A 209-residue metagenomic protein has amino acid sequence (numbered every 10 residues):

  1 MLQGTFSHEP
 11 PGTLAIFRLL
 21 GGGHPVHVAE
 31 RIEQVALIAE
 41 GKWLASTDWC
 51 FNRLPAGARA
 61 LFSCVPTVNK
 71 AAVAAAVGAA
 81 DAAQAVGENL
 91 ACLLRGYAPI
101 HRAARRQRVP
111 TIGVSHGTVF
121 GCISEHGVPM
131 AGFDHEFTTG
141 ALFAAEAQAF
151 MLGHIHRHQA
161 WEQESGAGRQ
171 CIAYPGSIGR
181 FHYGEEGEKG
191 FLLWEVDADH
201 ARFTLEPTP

Functional and structural regions predicted by a protein language model:
M1-P209: Extended recognition/assembly regions associated with phosphoester-bond processing machinery
